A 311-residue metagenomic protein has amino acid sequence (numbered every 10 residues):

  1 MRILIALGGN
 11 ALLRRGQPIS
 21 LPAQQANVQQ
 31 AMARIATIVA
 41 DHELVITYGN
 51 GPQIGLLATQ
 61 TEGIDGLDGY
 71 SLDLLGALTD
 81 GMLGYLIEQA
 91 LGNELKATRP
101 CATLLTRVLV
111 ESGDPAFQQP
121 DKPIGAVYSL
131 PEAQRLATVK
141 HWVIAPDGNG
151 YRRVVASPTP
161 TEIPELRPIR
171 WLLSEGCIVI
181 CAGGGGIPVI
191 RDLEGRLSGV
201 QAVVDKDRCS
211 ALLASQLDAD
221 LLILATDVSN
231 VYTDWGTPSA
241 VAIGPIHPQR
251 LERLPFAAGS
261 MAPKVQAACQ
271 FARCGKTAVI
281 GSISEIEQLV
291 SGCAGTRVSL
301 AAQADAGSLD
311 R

Functional and structural regions predicted by a protein language model:
M1-R311: C-terminal catalytic "cap/lid" subdomain
